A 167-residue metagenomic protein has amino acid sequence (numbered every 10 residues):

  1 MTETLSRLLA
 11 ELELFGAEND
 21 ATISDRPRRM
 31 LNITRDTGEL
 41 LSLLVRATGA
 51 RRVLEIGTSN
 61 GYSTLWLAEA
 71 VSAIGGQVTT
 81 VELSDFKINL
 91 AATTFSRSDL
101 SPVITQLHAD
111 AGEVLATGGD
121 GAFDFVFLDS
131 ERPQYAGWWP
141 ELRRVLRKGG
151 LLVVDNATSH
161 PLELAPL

Functional and structural regions predicted by a protein language model:
M1-F125, R132-V153, A157-L167: A short alpha-helical cap/connector motif
